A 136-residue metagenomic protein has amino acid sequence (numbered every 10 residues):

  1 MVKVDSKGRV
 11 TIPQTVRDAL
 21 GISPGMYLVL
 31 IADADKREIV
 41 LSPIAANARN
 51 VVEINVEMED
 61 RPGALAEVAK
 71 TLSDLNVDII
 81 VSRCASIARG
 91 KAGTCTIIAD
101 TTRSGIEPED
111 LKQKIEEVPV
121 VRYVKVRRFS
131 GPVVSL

Functional and structural regions predicted by a protein language model:
V2-V4: Short, acidic Ser/Thr/Gly-rich low-complexity loop/linker segments typical of extracellular and cell-surface proteins
S6-T11, I31: Positively charged, hydrophobic/aromatic-enriched amphipathic segments
R9-G21: Short beta-strand-centered segments at strand-helix junctions
V16, A34, A45: A broadly conserved detector of short glycine/acidic/proline-rich loop/turn motifs that flank catalytic sites and bind
A19-I39: A short beta-strand-loop micro-motif that forms or neighbors metal/cofactor- and ligand-binding patches at active-site
V40, I44-L136: A conserved regulatory-domain signal marking ACT and ACT-like small-molecule sensing domains and adjacent regulatory
